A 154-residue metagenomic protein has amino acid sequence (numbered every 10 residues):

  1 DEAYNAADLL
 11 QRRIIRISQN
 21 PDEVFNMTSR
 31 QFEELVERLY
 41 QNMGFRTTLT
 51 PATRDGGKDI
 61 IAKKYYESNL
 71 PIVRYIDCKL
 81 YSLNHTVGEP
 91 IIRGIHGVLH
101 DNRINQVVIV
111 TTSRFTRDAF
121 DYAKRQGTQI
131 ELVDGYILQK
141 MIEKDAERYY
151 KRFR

Functional and structural regions predicted by a protein language model:
D1-R154: Mixed-charge (Asp/Glu-Lys/Arg
